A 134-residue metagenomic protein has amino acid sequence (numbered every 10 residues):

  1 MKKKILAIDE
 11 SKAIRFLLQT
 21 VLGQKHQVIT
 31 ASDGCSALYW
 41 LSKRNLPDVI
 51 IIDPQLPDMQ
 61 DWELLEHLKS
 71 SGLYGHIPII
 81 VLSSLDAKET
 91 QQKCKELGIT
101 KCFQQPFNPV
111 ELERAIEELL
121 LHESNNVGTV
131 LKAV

Functional and structural regions predicted by a protein language model:
K2-A13, L18-Q19, I50: Conserved acidic segment of CheY-like receiver
E10, L82-D86, P106: Conserved active-site segment of CheY-like receiver
S32-V49: Acidic, metal-coordinating helix/loop segments flanking the phosphotransfer/catalytic sites of two-component signaling
D53-P54, S83: Active-site residues of response regulator receiver
P57, A87: The feature encodes the CheY-like receiver
F107-I116: C-terminal output helix
E123-V134: CheY-like receiver
